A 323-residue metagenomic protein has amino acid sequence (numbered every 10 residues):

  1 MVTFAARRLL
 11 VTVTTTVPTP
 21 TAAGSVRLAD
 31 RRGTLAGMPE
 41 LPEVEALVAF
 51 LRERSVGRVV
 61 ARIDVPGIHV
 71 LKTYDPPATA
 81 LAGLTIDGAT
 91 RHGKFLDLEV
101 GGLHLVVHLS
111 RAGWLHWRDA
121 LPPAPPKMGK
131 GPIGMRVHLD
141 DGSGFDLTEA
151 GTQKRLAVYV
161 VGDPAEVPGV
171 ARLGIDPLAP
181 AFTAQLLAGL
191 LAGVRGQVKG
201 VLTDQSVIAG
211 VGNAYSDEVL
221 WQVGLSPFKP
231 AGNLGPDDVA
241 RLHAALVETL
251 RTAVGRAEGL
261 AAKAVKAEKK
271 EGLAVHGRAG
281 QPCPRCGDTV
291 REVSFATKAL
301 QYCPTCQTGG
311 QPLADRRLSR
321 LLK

Functional and structural regions predicted by a protein language model:
M1, L10-T14: Intrinsic low-complexity, disordered N-terminal segments enriched in polar/charged/small residues
R7-R8, R27, R31-R32: Basic polycationic patches enriched in arginine
V13, L28, M38, V219-L220 (+1 more regions): Arg/Lys-rich, positively charged N-terminal/basic patches that mediate binding to nucleic acids
P18-A29: Compositionally biased, low-complexity flexible segments
D30-L156, P164, R320-K323: Gly/Gly-Pro- and Ser/Thr-rich, intrinsically disordered tail segments characteristic of DNA damage-repair and tolerance
G37, L105-Q222, P230, L242: Phosphate/anion-contacting hairpin/loop surfaces
V59-A80, T90, L115, A188-K323: Basic, nucleic-acid-binding surfaces and adjacent catalytic neighborhoods in DNA/RNA-processing proteins
